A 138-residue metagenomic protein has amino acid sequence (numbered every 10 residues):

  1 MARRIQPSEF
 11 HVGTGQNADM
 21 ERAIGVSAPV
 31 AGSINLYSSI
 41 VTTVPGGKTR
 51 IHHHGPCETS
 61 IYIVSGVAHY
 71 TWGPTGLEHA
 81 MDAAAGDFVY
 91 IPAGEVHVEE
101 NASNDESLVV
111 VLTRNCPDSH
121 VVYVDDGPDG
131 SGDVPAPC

Functional and structural regions predicted by a protein language model:
M1-L36, R50, V124-C138: A short, N-terminal "cap"/entry segment at the start of jelly-roll beta-barrel domains of the cupin/DSBH fold
A31, P56, T75, N104-D105: Short strand-connecting beta-turns/loops that link adjacent beta-strands
A31-I34, T43-G47, S65-H69, C116-S119: Short, charged/polar surface micro-motifs in flexible loops or helix N-caps
S38-T42, S60, A80, F88-Y90 (+1 more regions): Conserved hydrophobic/aromatic beta-strand scaffold that supports enzyme active sites
S39-G55, A93: Conserved short histidine dyad/triad with adjacent acidic residue
I40, H53, W72-P74, N101 (+1 more regions): Residue-level recognition of conserved beta-strand positions in structured domain cores
K48, C57-A85, E95, E100: A short beta-strand-loop-beta hairpin characteristic of the jelly-roll/cupin
A84-A85, A93-H120: Ligand-binding loop in jelly-roll beta-barrel domains
